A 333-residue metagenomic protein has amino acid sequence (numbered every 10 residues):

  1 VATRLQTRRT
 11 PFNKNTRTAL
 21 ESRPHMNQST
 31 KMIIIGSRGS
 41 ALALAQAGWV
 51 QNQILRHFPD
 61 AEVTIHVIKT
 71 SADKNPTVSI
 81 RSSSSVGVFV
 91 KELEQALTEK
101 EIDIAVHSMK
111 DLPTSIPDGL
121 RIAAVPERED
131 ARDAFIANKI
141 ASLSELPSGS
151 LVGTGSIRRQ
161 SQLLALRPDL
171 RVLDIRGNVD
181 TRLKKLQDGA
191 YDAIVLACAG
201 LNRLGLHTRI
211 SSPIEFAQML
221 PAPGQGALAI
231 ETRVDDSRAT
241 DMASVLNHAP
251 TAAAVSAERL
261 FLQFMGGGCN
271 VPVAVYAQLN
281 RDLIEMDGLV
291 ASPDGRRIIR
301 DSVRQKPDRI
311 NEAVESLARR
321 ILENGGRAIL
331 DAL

Functional and structural regions predicted by a protein language model:
V1-T10, S22-P24: Short, low-complexity intrinsically disordered segments enriched in A/P/G/S/L with frequent Arg, especially at protein
N27-N75, I80-S84, V90, A165-L333: Small-molecule-sensing regulatory modules
V88-E101, D188: Short, well-structured alpha-helical segments in soluble
I102-V106, D192-A193: Short, Asp-centered acidic motifs that coordinate Mg2+ and/or phosphate in catalytic or ligand-binding sites
M109-L112, G119-L170: A conserved helix-loop-strand patch within extracytoplasmic ligand-binding domains of the periplasmic binding
D118-R132, T208-P221: A short, gly/pro- and small-residue-rich
